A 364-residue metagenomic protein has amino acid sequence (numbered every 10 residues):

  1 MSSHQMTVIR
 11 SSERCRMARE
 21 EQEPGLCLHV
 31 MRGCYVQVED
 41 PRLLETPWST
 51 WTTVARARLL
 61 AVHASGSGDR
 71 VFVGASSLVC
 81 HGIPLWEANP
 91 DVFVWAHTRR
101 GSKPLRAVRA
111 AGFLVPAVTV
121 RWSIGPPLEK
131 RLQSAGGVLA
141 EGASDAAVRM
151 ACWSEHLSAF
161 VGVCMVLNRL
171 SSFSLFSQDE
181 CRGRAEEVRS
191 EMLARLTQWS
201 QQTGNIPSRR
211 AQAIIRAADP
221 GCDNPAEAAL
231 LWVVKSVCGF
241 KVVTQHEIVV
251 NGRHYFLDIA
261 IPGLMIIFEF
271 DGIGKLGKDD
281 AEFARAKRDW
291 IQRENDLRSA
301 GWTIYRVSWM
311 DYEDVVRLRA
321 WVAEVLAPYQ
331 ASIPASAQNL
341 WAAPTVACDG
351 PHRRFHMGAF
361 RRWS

Functional and structural regions predicted by a protein language model:
M1-G204, A331-S364: Short gly/ser-rich loop at a beta-strand->alpha-helix junction or flexible surface loop bordering the NTP-binding
Q5-R14, R182-S364: Surface segments flanking catalytic/ligand-binding clefts of nucleic-acid enzymes
